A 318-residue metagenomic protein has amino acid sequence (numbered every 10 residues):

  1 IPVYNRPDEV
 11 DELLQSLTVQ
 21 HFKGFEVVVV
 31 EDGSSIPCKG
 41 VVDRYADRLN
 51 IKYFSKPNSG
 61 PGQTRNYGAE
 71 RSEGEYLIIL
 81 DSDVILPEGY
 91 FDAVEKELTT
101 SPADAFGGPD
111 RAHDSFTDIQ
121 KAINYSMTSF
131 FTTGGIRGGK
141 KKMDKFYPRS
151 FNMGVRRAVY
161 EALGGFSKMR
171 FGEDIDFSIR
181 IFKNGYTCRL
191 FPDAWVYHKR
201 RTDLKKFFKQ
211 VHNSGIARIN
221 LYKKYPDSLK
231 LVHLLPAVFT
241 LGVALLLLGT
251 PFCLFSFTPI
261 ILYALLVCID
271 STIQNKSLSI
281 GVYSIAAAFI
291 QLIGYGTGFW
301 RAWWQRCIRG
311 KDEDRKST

Functional and structural regions predicted by a protein language model:
Q15-G24: Short, acidic, metal-binding catalytic loop of nucleotide-sugar glycosyltransferases
S16, E31-G40, N58-S59, D81-P87: A conserved acidic beta->alpha catalytic loop
I36-P37, V84-E97, I179: Acidic donor-binding/catalytic loop of UDP-sugar-dependent glycosyltransferases, especially processive GT2
K56-S72, A93, M143, Y147-F151: Glycine-rich, basic loop-to-helix element that forms the pyrophosphate-binding segment of sugar-nucleotide handling
L77: Short aromatic/hydrophobic "clamp" motif used to bind/position activated sugar donors
E88-K121, A194-W195, K199: Conserved donor NDP-sugar-binding/catalytic core segment of glycosyltransferases
S167-L229: Catalytic donor/gating beta->alpha subdomain of glycosyltransferases that bind UDP-sugars
F239-R309: Membrane-embedded multi-pass helical conduit in multi-pass membrane proteins, especially envelope-biosynthetic
